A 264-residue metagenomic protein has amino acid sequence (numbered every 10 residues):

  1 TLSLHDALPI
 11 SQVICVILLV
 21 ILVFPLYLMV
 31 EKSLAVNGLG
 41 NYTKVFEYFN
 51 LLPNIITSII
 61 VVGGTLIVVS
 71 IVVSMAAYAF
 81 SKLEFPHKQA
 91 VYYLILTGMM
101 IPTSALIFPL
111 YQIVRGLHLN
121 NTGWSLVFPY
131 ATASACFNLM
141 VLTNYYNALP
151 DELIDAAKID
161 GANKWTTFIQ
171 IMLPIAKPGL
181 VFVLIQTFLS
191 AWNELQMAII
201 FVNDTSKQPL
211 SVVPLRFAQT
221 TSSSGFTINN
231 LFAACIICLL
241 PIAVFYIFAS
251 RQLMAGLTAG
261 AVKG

Functional and structural regions predicted by a protein language model:
T1-D6: Single conserved hydrophobic/aromatic residue that forms the stacking wall/gate of nucleotide- or nucleobase-binding
A7-G264: A structural signal for multi-pass alpha-helical bundles of membrane permease subunits that mediate small-molecule
